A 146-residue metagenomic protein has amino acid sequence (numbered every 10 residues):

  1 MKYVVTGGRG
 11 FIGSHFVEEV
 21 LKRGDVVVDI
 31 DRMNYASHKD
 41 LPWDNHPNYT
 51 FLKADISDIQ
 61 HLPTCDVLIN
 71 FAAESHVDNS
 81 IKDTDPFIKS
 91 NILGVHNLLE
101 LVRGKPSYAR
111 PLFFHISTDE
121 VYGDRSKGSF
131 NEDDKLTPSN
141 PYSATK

Functional and structural regions predicted by a protein language model:
M1-K146: N-terminal Rossmann-like NAD(P)+-binding domain of SDR-like oxidoreductases, especially those catalyzing
